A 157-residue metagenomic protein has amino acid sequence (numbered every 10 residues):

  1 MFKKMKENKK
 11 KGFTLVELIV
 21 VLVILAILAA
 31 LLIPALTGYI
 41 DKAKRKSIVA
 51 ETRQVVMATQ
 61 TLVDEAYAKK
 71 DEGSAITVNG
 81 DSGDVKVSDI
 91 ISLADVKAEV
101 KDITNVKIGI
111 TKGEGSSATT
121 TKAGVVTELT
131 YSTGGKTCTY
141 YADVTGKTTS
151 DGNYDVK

Functional and structural regions predicted by a protein language model:
M1-F13: N-terminal leader/signal peptides at the extreme start of proteins
K10-T37: N-terminal single-pass transmembrane signal-anchor helix
L36-V56: Aliphatic-rich helix starts adjacent to a transmembrane/signal segment
M57-N79: Alpha-helix exit/C-cap motif
D71-T139, G146-S150, V156: Extracellular/periplasmic head regions of type IV pilus-like filament subunits
